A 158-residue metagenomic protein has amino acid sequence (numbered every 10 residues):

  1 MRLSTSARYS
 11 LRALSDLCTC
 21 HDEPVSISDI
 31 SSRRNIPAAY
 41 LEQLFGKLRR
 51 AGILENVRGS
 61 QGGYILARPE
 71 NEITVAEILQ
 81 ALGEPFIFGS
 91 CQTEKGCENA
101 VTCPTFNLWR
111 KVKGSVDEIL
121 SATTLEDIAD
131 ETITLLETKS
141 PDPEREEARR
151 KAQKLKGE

Functional and structural regions predicted by a protein language model:
L3-T5, Y9-I36, I65: N-terminal helix-turn-helix DNA-binding core of bacterial DNA-binding proteins
L14, F45-G46: Short, hydrophobic-biased segments on the C-terminal half of alpha helices that form "recognition helices"
S32, R49-R50: Alpha-helical residues within the helix-turn-helix
A39: Key DNA-contact positions within bacterial/archaeal DNA-binding proteins
I53-L66: Beta-hairpin "wing" of winged helix-turn-helix
E70-E94, T105, W109-S115: Conserved segment of winged-helix/HTH DNA-binding domains
T93-E158: C-terminal regulatory/oligomerization modules of transcriptional regulators
